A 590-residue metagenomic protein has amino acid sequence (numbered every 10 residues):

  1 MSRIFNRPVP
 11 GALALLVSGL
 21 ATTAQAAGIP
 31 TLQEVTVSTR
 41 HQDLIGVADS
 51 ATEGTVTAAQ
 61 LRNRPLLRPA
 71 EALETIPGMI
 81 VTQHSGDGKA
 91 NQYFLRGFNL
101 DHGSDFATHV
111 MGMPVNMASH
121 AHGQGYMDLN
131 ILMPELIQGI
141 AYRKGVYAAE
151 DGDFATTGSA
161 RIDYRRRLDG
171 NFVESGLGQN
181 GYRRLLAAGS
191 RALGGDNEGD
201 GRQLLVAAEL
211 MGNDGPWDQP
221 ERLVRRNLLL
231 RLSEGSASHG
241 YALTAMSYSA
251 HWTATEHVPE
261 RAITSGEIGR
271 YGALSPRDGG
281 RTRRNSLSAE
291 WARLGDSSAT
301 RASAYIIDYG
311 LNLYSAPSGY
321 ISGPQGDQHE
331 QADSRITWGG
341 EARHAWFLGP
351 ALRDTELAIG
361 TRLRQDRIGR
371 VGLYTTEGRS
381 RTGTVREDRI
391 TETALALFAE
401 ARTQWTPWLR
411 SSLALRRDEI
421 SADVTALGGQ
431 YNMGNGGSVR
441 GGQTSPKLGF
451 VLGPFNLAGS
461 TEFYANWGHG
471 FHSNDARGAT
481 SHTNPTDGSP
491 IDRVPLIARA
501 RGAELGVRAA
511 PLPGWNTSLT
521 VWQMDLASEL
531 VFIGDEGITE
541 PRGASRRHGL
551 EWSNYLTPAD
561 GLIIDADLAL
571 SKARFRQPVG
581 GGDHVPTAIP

Functional and structural regions predicted by a protein language model:
Q33-R64, D87-Q92: N-terminal periplasmic "start-of-domain" segments of outer-membrane beta-barrel proteins
A70, E74-M117: Extracytoplasmic beta-strand/coil segments of soluble accessory domains associated with Gram-negative outer-membrane
P114-K144, D163, R261, V494: Short acidic/polar hinge/loop motifs at secondary-structure boundaries that mediate gating or recognition
K144-A149, G158-L193, P216-W217: Short strand-turn segments of transmembrane beta-barrel domains in outer membranes, especially the first one or two
Q179-G212, W217-T255, D278-A299, W346 (+4 more regions): Transmembrane beta-barrel wall of Gram-negative outer-membrane proteins
G240-Y248, G280-G429, G453-A458, P511 (+2 more regions): Face-selective signature of the C-terminal outer-membrane beta-barrel domain
H251-G269, Q365-T376, E419-G428, L452-E504 (+3 more regions): Surface-exposed extracellular loop regions of Gram-negative outer-membrane beta-barrel proteins, predominantly
H344-F347, P407-S411, E419, N516-L526 (+1 more regions): Gram-negative outer-membrane beta-barrel transporters
